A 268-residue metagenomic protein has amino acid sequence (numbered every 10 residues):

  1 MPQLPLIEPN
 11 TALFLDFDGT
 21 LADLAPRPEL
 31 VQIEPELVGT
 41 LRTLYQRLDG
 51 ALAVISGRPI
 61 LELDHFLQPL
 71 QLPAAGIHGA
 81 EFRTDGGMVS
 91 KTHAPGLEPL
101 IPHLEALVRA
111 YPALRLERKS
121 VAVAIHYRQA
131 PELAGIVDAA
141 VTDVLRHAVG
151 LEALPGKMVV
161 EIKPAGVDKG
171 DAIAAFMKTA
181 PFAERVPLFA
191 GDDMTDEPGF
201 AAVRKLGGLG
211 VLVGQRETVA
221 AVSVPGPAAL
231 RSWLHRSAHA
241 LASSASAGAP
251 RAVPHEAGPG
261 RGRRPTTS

Functional and structural regions predicted by a protein language model:
M1-P9, L61-L67: Short amphipathic alpha-helices and their capping/turn segments at secondary-structure boundaries
L6-P26, V54: Asp-based phosphoryl-transfer active-site loop
E8, E34, A165, G170-S268: Mg2+-dependent phosphoryl-transfer enzymes with acidic/Ser/Thr/Gly-rich catalytic loops
A12, A51-A53, P73, E152 (+2 more regions): Proline-centered loop/turn at the N-terminus of a beta-strand
Q32-K119: Active-site phosphate-binding/coordination module
R58-A75, L133-E152: Substrate-recognition/cap helix-loop segment adjacent to the acidic, metal-dependent catalytic center of Asp-based
I77, R83-H103, L154-E184: Substrate-recognition "cap/lid" segment bordering the active-site pocket of phosphatases
L114-E132, L151-K163: Charged, glycine-interspersed solvent-exposed loop segments at helix/strand-loop junctions that cap or gate access
